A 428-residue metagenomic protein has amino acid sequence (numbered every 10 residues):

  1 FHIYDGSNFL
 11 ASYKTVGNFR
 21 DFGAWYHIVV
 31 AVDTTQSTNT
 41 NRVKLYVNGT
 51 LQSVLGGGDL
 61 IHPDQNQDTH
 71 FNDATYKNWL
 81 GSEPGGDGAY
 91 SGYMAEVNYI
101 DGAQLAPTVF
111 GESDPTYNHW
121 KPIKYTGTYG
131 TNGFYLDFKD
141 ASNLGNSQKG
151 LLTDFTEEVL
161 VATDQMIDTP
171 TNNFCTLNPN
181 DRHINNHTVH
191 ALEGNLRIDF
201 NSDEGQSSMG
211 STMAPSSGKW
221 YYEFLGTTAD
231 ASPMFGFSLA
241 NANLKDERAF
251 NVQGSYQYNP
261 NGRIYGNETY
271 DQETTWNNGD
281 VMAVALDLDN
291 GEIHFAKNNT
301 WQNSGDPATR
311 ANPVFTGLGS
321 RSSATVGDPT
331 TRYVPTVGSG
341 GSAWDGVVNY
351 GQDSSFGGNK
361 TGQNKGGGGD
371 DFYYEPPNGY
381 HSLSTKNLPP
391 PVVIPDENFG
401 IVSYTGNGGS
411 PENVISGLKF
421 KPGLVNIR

Functional and structural regions predicted by a protein language model:
F1-Q65, Q257, Y265-Q272, W276-S304: Extracellular glycan-interaction surfaces
H2-Y4, L45, G81, G111 (+1 more regions): Aromatic-rich beta-strand patches that line glycan-recognition/binding surfaces of extracellular proteins
I28-V30, L80, M94-N98, L136-D137 (+5 more regions): Short hydrophobic/aromatic patches on beta-strands that form ligand-binding or substrate-lining surfaces
S37-N39, S53-H62, G86, Y93-L152 (+5 more regions): Extended recognition patches within non-cytosolic domains
D64, D87, H119, I123-G127 (+3 more regions): Surface-exposed ligand/attachment interfaces on beta-rich extracellular proteins
D68-M94: Extracellular glycan-interaction patches encoded by glycine-rich segments
K139, G150-N185, L239-N241, T275-N277 (+4 more regions): Charged, alpha-helix-forming regions
D199-Q257: Secretory/extracellular carbohydrate-interaction modules and structurally similar beta-sandwich "look-alikes"
